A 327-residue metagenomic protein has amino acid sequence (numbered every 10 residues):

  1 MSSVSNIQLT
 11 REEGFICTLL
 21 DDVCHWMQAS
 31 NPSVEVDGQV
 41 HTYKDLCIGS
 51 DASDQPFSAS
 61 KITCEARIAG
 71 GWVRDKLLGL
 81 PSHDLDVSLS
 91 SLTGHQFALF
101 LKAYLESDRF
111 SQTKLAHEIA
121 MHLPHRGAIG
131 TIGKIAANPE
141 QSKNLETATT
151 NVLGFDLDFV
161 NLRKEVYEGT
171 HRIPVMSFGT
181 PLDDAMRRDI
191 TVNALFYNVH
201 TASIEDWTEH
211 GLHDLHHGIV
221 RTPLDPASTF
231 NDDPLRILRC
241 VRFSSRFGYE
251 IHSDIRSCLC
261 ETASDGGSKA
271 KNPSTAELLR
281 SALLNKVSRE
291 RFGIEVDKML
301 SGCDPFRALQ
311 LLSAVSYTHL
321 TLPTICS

Functional and structural regions predicted by a protein language model:
M1-L322, S327: Catalytic cores of the polymerase beta-like nucleotidyltransferase superfamily and closely associated nucleotide
